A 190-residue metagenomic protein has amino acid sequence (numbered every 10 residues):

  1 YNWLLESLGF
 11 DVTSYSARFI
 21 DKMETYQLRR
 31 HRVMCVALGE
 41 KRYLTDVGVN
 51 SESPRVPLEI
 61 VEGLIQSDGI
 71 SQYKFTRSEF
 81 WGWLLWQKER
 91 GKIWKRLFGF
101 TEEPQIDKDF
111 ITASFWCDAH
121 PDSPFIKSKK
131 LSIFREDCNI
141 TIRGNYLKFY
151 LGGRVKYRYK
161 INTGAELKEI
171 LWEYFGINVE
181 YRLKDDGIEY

Functional and structural regions predicted by a protein language model:
Y1, I60-E62, W86, D118-A119: Intrinsically disordered, low-complexity boundary segments flanking structured domains
W3-K74: Hydrophobic/aromatic-rich core segments of domains that either
S7-L8, S78-Y190: N-terminal accessory/pre-domain segments preceding catalytic cores
